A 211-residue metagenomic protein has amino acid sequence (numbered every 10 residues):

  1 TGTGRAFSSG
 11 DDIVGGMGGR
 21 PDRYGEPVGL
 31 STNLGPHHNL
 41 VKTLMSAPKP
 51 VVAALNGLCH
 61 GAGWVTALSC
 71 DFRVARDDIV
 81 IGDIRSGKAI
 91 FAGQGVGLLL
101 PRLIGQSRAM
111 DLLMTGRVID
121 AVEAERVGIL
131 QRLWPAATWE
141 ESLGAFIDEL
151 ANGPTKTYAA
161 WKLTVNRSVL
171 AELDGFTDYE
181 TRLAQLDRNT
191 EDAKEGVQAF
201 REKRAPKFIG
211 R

Functional and structural regions predicted by a protein language model:
G2-T43, C59, A89: Glycine- (often His-adjacent) and acidic-residue-rich active-site loop that binds/positions the CoA thioester
F7, I13-G16, I81, L100 (+1 more regions): Short clusters of hydrophobic/aromatic residues that line enzyme substrate/ligand-binding pockets
T32-P36, F176, D192: Soluble or luminal CAZymes and related metallo-dependent hydrolases
K42-Y158, T181, T190, K194-E195 (+1 more regions): Crotonase-fold acyl-CoA enzyme core
L112-L113, W161-V165, E180, A184 (+1 more regions): Short alpha-helical scaffolding segments that buttress acidic/His motifs in well-ordered protein cores
A171-T177: Short beta-strand->loop
Q198-R211: Terminal low-complexity tails and localization/encapsulation signals of metabolic enzymes
